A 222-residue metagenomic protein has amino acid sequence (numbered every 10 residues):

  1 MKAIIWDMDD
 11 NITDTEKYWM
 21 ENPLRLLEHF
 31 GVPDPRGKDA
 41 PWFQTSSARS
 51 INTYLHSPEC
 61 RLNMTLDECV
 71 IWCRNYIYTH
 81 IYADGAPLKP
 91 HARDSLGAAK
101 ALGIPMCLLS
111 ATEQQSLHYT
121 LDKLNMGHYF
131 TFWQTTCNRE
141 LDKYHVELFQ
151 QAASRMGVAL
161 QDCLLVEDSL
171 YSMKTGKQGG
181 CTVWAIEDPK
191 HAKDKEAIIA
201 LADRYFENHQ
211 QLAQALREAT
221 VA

Functional and structural regions predicted by a protein language model:
M1-I4, G97-K100, E113-Q114, H118-A222: Asp-based, Mg2+/Mn2+-dependent phosphohydrolase catalytic module
K2-L102: N-terminal helical cap/lid subdomain that shapes the substrate entry/recognition surface in HAD-like hydrolases
D14, L108-S110, A185: Hydrophobic residues in well-ordered beta-strands that form the structural core
P33, P105, T182: Residue-level detector of anion-binding/catalytic polar loops
N63, D67, A86, A111 (+2 more regions): Non-catalytic, surface-exposed connector residues within folded enzymatic/regulatory domains
